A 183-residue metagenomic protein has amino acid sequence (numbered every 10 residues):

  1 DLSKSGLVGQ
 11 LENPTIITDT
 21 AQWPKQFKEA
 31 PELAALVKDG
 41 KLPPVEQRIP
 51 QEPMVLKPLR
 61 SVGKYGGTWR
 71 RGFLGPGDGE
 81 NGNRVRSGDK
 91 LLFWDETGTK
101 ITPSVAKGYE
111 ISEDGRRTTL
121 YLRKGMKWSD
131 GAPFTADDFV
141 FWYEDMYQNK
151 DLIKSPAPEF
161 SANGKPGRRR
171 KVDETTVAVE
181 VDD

Functional and structural regions predicted by a protein language model:
D1-W23, E29: Intrinsically disordered, low-structural-confidence terminal and linker regions
I17-W23, L33, Y121-D130, K165-G167: Second-shell loop/turn segments in exported
E29, A35-D39, P43-E113, E144: N-terminal lobe/hinge region of extracytoplasmic solute-binding protein
V45-E46, K154-P158: Surface-exposed patches in mature extracellular/periplasmic domains of secreted proteins
G66, G88, A106, G115-R117 (+3 more regions): Extracellular structured ligand-interaction cores
K100, G108-I153, A178-E180: Aromatic- and charge-enriched surface segment that lines or borders ligand/interaction sites
P156-D183: Surface-exposed binding/hinge segments that line and control ligand-binding clefts or catalytic entry sites
